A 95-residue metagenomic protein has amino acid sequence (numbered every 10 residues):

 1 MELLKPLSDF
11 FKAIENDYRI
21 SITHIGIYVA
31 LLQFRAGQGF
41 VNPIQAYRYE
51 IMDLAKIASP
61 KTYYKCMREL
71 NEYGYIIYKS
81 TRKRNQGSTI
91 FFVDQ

Functional and structural regions predicted by a protein language model:
M1-L54: Short recognition helix of helix-turn-helix/winged-helix DNA-binding domains
R35-V93: Winged helix-turn-helix DNA-binding recognition segment
